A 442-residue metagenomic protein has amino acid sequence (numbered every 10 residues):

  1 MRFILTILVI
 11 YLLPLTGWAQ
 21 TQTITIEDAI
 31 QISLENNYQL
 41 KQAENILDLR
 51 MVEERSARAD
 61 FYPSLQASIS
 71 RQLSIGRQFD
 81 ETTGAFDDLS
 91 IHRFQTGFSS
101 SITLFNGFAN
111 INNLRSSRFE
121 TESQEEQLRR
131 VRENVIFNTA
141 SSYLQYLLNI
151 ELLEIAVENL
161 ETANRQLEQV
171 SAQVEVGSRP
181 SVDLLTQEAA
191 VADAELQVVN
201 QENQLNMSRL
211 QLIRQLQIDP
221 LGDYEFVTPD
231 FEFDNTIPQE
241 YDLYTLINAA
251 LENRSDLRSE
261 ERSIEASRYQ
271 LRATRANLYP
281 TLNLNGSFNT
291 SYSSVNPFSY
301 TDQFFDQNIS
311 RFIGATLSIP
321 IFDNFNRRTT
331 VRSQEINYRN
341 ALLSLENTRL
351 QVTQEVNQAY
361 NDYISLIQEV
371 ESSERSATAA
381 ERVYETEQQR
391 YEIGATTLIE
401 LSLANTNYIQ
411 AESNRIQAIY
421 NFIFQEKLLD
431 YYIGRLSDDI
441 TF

Functional and structural regions predicted by a protein language model:
M1-I26: Bacterial Sec-dependent N-terminal signal peptides
A19-Q66, S70, G76, V227-E265 (+3 more regions): Bacterial Sec-pathway N-terminal export signals of envelope proteins
Q20-Q145, L282, G286, F325-R328: Short flexible linkers and secondary-structure junctions
Q20-T21, S68-I102, P229-Q239, R272 (+2 more regions): Small/polar, glycine/serine/threonine/aspartate-rich low-complexity segments that form flexible
I24, V52, N134-A249, D362 (+2 more regions): Periplasmic alpha-helical coiled-coil/stalk elements that build and connect Gram-negative outer-membrane
I30, I75, P220, N414-F442: Acidic, low-complexity, intrinsically disordered peripheral segments
K41-N45, R58-A59, S90, L104-R132 (+6 more regions): Sec/SRP-type N-terminal targeting helices
V174-S178, Y391-A395, Y432: A short glycine-centered flexible hinge/capping loop motif at secondary-structure junctions
